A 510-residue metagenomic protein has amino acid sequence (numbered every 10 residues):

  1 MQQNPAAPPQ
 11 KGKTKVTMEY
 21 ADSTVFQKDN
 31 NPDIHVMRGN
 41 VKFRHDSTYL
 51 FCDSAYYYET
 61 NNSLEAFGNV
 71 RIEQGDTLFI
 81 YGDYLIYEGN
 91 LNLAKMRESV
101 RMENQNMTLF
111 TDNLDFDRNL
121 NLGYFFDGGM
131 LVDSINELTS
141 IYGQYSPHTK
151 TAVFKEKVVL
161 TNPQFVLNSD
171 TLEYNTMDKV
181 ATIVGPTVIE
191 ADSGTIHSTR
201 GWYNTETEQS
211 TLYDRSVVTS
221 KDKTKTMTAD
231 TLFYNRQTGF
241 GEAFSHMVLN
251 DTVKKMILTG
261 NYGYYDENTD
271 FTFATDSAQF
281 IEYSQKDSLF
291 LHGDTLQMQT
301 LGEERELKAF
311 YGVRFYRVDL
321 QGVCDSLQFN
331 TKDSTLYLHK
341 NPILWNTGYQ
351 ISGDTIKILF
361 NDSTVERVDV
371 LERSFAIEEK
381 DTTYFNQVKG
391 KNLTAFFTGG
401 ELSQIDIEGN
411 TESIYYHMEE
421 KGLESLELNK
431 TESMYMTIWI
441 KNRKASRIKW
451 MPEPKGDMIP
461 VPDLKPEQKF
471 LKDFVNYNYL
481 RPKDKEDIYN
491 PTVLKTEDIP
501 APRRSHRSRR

Functional and structural regions predicted by a protein language model:
M1-R510: N-terminal amphipathic/hydrophobic interface segments
